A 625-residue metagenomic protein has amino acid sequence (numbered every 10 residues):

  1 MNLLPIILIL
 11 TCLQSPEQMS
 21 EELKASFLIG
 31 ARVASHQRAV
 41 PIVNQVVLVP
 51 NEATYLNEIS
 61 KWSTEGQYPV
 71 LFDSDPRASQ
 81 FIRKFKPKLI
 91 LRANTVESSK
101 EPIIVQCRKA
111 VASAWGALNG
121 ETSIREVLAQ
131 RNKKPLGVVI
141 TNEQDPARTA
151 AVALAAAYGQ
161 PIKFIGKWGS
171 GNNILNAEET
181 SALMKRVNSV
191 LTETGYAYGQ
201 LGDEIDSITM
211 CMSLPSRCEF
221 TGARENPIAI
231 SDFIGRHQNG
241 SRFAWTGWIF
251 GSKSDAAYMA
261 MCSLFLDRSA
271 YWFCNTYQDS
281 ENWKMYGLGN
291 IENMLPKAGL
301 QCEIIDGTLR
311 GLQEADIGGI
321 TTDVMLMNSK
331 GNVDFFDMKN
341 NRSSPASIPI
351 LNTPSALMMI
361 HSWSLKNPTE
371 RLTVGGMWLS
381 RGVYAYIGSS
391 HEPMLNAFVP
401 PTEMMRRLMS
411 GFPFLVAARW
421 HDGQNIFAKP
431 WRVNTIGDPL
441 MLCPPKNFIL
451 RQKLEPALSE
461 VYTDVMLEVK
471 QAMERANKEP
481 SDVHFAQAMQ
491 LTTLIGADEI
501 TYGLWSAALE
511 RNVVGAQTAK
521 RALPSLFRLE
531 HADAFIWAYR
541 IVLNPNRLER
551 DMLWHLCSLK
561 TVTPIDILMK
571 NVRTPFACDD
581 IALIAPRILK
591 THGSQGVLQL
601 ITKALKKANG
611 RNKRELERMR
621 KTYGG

Functional and structural regions predicted by a protein language model:
L3-C12: Sec-dependent N-terminal signal peptides
S15-Q45, G116-G120: N-terminal low-complexity, Pro/Thr/Ser-rich intrinsically disordered segments that act as propeptides or flexible
P50-E58, P76-L89, N94-G515, P524 (+4 more regions): Cysteine-dependent hydrolase recognition
H484, T518, D551-M552, D580 (+1 more regions): The tetratricopeptide repeat
A488, R521-A522, I584-A585: Structural register within alpha-helical repeat arrays
I500-A508, A532-P545, P564-F576, D580-I581 (+1 more regions): Alpha-helical repeat scaffolds
V513-G515, N544-L548: Short coil loop/turn residues that delineate tetratricopeptide repeat
L598-G625: Terminal, low-structured helical/coil segments at or just beyond the last alpha-helical repeat
